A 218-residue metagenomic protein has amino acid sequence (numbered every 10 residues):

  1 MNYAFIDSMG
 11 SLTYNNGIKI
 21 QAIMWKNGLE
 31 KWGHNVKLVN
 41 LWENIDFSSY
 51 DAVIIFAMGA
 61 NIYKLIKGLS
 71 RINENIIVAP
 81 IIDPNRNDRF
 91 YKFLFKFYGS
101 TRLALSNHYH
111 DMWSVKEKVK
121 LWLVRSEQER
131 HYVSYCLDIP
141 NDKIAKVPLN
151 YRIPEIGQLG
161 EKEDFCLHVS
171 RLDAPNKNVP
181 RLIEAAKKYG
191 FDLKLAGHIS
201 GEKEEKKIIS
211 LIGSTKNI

Functional and structural regions predicted by a protein language model:
M1-A52: N-terminal pre-catalytic "stem/leader" segment of glycosyltransferase-like enzymes
M9, V169-A174, I199-S200: Short donor-sugar binding/catalytic loops of nucleotide-sugar-dependent glycosyltransferases, especially enzymes
I45-I62, N75-I81: Short N-terminal targeting/anchoring amphipathic segment
A79-N107, K162: Acceptor-binding helix/loop patch of EC 2.4 sugar-transfer enzymes, predominantly nucleotide-sugar-dependent
S100-W122, H131: Membrane-proximal helix-turn-helix segments that form the acceptor-binding/catalytic region of lipid-linked
E117-I156: Donor nucleotide-sugar binding/catalytic pocket of nucleotide-sugar-dependent glycosyltransferases
Q158-K177, I183-K188, K194: Conserved donor-binding/catalytic core segment of Leloir-type glycosyltransferases
D192-K206: Glycosyltransferase donor-sugar binding loop
